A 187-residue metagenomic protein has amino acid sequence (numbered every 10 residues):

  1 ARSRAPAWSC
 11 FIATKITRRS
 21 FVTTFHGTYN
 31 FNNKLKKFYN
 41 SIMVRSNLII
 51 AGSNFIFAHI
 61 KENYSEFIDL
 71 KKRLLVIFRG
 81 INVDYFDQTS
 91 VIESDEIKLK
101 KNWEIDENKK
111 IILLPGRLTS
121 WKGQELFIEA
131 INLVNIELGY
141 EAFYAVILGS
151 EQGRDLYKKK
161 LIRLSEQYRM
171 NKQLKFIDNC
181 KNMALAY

Functional and structural regions predicted by a protein language model:
A1-A7: Short His-centered aromatic/hydrophobic patch
T17-V22, G27-S46, A58-E66, V91: Nucleotide-sugar donor phosphate/pyrophosphate-binding loop at the beta->alpha transition of glycosyltransferases
S46-V76, I81-Q88: A short, active-site helix/loop in glycosyltransferases that binds the activated sugar's phosphate group
S65, D87-I105, K160-R163: A short helix/loop element that forms part of the nucleotide-sugar donor recognition site in Leloir-type
I81, P115, Y144-K159: Glycosyltransferase donor-sugar binding loop
K110-I136, K159: A conserved mid-protein helix/loop that constitutes part of the nucleotide-sugar donor-binding site
G149, K158-C180: Nucleotide-activated donor-binding/catalytic signature segment of Leloir-type glycosyltransferases, i.e., the conserved
N179-K181, L185-Y187: Short alpha-helical donor nucleotide-sugar binding micro-motif in glycosyltransferases
